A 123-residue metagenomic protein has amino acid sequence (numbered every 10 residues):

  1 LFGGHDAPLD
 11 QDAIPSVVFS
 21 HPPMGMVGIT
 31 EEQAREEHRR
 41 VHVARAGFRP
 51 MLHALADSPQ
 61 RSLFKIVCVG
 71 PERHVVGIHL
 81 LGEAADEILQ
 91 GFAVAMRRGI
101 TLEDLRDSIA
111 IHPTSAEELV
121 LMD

Functional and structural regions predicted by a protein language model:
F2-A7, I14, F19-D123: Flexible, glycine-rich terminal cap/loop adjacent to redox cofactors in electron-transfer oxidoreductases
